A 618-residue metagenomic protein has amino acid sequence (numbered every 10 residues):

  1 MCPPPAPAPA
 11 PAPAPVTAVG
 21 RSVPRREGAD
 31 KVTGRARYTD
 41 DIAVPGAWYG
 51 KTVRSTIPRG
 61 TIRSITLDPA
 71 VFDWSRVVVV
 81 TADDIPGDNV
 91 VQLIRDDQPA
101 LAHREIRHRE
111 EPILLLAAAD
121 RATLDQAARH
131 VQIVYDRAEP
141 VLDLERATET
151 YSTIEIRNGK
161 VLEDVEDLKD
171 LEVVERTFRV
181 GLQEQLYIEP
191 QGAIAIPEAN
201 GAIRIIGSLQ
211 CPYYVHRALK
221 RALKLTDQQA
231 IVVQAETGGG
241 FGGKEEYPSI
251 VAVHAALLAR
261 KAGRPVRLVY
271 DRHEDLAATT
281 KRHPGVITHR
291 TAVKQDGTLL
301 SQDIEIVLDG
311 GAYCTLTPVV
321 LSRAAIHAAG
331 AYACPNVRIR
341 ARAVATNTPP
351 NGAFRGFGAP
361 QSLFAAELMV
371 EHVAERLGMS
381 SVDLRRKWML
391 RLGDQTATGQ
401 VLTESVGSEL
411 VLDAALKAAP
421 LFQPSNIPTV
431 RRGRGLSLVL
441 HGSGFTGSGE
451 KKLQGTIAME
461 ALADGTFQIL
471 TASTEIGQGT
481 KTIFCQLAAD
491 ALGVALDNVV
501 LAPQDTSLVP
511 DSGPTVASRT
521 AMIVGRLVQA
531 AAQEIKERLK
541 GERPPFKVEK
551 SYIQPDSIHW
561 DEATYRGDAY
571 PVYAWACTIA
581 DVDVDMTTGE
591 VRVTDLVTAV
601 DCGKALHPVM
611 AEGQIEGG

Functional and structural regions predicted by a protein language model:
M1-G34, T39-I42, W48, I85-G87 (+7 more regions): Cofactor-centric catalytic regions
M1-I156, R176, K261: Flexible, low-hydrophobicity surface segments
A193, E198-I203, S208-V233: A conserved hydrophobic secondary-structure block that centers on an alpha-helix together with its immediately flanking
A333-N351, A502-D505: A glycine-rich, basic-preceded beta-loop-alpha segment at the flavin cofactor/substrate interface of flavin-utilizing
C334, P350-S362, A517: A short glycine-threonine-serine/GTX helix/turn-capping micro-motif
